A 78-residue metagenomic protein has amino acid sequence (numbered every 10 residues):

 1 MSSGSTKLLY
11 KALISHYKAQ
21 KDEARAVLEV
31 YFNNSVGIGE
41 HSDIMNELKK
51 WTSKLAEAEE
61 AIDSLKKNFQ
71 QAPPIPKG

Functional and structural regions predicted by a protein language model:
S2-G78: Extended, charge-rich alpha-helical interface modules
